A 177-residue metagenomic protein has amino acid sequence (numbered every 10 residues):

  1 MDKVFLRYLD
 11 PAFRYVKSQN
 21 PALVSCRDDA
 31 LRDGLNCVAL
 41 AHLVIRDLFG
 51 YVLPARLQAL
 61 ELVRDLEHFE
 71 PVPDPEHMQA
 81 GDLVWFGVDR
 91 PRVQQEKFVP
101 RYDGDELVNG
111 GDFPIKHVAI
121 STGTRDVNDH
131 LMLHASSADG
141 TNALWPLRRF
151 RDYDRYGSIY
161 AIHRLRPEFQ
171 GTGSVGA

Functional and structural regions predicted by a protein language model:
M1-L57, V63-E67, V88-K116, R166-A177: N-terminal capping segments
Y51-S158: ...with weaker cross-activation on analogous glycine-rich loops/strands in unrelated enzymes
T122, R164-P167: Surface-exposed beta-strand edges and flanking loops
G157-L165: Short, structured beta-strand segments at or near domain termini in extracellular proteins/domains
